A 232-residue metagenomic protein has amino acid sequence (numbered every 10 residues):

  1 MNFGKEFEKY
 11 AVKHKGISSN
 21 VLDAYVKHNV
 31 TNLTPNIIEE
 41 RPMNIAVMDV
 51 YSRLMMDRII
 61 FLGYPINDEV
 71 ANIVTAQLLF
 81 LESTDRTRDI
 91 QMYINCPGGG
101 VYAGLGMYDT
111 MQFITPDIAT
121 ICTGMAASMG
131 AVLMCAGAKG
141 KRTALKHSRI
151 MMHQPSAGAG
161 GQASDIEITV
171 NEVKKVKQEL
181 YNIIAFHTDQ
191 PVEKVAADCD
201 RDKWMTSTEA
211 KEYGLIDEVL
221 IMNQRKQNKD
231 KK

Functional and structural regions predicted by a protein language model:
M1-K232: Terminal-region recognition feature
